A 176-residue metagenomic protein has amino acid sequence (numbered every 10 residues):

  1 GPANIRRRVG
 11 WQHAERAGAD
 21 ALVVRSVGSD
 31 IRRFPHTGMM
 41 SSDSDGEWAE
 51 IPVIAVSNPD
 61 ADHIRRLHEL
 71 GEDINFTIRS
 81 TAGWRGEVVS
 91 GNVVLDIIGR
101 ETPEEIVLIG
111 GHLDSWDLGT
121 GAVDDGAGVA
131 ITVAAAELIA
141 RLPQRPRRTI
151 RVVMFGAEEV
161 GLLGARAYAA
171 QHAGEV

Functional and structural regions predicted by a protein language model:
G1-D45, E50-P52, T120: Extracellular/luminal Protease-associated
A3-R7, H13, V89-N92, S115-V176: Acidic/histidine-rich catalytic neighborhood of metal-dependent amide-processing enzymes
A17-L22, P103-V107, P146-I150, V176: Loop/turn elements at helix/coil->beta-strand transitions in domains of secreted/extracellular proteins
L22, V53-S57, V152: Conserved beta-strand scaffold positions in the cores of enzyme catalytic domains, especially in NTP/NDP-utilizing
R25, G110-H112, V153-F155: Generic beta-strand/beta-sheet core signal
S29, D60, E159: Residue-level detector of flexible, active-site-proximal loop/helix-junction positions within diverse enzyme catalytic
D30-R33, G86, L162: Short, well-ordered, mixed-charge alpha-helical segments that flank or form enzyme active sites
M40-A122, A134-E137, R141-R147, A170: Soluble metallo-hydrolase cores and metallopeptidase-like ectodomains found primarily in the secretory/periplasmic
